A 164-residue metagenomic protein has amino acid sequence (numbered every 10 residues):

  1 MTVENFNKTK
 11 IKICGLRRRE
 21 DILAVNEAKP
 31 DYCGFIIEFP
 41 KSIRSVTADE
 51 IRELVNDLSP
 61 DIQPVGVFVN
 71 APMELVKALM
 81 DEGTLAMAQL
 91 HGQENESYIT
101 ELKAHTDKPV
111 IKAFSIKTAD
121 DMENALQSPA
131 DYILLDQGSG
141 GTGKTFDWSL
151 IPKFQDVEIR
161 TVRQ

Functional and structural regions predicted by a protein language model:
M1-Q164: Conserved N-terminal beta1-alpha1 strand-loop-helix module at the mouth
